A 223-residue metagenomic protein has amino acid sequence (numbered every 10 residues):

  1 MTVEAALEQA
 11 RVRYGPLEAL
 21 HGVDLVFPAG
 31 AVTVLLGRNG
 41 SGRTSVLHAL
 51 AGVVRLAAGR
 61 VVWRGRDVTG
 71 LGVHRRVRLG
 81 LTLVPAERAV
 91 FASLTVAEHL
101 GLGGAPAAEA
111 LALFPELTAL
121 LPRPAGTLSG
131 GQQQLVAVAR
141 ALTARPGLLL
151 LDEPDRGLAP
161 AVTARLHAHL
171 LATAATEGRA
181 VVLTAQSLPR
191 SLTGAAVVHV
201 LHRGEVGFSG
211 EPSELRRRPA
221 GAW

Functional and structural regions predicted by a protein language model:
A5, L20-G22: Conserved structural motif at the start of ABC-family nucleotide-binding domains
L36-R38: The feature captures the beta-strand-to-loop junction immediately N-terminal to the Walker
A51: Helix-to-loop junction immediately C-terminal to a conserved catalytic motif
G59-D67, A107, A112: Conserved ABC transporter NBD signature motif
D67-E87, L121-P122, L215-P219: ABC ATPase NBD coupling module
P124-L128: Conserved ABC ATPase signature
A141-L142: ABC ATPase C-loop
T184-Q186: H-loop/switch region of ABC-family ATPase nucleotide-binding domains
